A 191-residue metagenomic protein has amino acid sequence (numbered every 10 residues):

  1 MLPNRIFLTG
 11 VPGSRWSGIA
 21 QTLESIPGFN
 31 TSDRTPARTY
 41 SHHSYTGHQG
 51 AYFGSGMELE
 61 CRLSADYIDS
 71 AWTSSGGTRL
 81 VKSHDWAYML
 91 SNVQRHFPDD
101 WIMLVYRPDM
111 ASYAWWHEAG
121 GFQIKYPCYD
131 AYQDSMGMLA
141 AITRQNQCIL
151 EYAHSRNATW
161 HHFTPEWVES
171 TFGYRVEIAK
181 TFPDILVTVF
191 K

Functional and structural regions predicted by a protein language model:
M1-S74, K180-L186: PAPS-dependent sulfotransferase catalytic core
T78-K180: PAPS-dependent sulfotransferase catalytic domain
V189-K191: C-terminal end-helix/capping segment
